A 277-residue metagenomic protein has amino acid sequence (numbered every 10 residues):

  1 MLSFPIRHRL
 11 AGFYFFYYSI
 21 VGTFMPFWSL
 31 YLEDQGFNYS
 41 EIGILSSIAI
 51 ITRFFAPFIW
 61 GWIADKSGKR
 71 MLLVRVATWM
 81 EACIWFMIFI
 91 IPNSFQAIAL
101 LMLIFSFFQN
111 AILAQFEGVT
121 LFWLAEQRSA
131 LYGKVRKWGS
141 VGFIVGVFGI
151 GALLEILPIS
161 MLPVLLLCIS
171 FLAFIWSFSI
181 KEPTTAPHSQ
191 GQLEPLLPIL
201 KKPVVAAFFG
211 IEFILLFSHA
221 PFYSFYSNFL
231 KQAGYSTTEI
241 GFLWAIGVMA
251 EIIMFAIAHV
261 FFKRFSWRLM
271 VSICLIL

Functional and structural regions predicted by a protein language model:
M1-P5, F178-I214: Juxtamembrane intracellular "pre-TM" segments in multi-pass secondary transporters
L2-F54, V204-L243: Helix-loop boundary and gating motifs at the non-cytosolic
F4-R7, F89-M102: Helix-loop junctions at membrane interfaces in 12-TM secondary transporters
I50-F58, F143-I144, F148, V248-A256: Residue-level signature of mid-helix packing/kink "hotspots" within the transmembrane helices of 12-pass Major
F55-K69, L154-E155, I253-W267: Helix-to-loop junctions at the C-terminal end of transmembrane segments in multipass secondary transporters
L72-M87, L167, L269-L277: Structural signature of the two symmetry-related core transmembrane helices
M102-W138: Cytoplasmic helix-loop-helix junction between adjacent transmembrane helices in 12-TM secondary transporters
M161-F178: Symmetry-related core transmembrane helices of the 12-TM Major Facilitator Superfamily/SLC fold
